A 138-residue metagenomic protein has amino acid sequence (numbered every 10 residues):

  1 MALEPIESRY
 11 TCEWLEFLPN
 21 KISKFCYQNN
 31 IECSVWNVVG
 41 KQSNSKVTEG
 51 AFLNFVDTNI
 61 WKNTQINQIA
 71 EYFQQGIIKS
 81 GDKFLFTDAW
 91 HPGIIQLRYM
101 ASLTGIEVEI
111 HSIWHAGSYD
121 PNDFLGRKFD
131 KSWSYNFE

Functional and structural regions predicted by a protein language model:
M1-A101: N-terminal pre-catalytic "stem/leader" segment of glycosyltransferase-like enzymes
K83-A89, S102-F124, D130: Active-site proximal beta-strand in glycosyltransferases
R127-E138: Membrane-proximal helix-turn-helix segments that form the acceptor-binding/catalytic region of lipid-linked
